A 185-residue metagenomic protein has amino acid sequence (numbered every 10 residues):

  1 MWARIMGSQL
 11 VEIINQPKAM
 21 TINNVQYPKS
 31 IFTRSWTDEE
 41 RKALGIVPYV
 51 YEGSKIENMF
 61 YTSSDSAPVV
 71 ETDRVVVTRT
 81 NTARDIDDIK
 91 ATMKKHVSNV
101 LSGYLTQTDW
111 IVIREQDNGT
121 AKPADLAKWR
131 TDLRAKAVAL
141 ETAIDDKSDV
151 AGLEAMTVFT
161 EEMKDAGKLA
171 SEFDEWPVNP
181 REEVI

Functional and structural regions predicted by a protein language model:
M1-I185: A preference for well-ordered globular domain cores that mediate specific macromolecular interactions or catalysis
